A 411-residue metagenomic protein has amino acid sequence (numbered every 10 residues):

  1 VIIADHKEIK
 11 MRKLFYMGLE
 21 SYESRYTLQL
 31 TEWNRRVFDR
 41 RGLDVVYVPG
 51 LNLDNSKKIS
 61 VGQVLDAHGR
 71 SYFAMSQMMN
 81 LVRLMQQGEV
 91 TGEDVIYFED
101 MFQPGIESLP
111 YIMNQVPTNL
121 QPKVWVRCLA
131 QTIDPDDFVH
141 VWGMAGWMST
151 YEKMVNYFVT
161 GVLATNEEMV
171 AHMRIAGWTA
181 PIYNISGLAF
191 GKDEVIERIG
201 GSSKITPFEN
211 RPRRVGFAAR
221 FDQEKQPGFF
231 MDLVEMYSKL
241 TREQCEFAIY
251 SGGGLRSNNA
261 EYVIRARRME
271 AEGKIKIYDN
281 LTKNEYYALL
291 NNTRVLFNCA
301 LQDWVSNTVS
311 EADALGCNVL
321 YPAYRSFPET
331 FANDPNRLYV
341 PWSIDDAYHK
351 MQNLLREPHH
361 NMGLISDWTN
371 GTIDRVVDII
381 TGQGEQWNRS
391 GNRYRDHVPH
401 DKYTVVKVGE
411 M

Functional and structural regions predicted by a protein language model:
I2-S108: N-terminal pre-catalytic "stem/leader" segment of glycosyltransferase-like enzymes
V141-V162: Membrane-proximal helix-turn-helix segments that form the acceptor-binding/catalytic region of lipid-linked
Y157-I205: Donor nucleotide-sugar binding/catalytic pocket of nucleotide-sugar-dependent glycosyltransferases
K204-M236, A248: Conserved donor-binding/catalytic core segment of Leloir-type glycosyltransferases
C245-V263, D279: Glycosyltransferase donor-sugar binding loop
A260-N284: Nucleotide-activated donor-binding/catalytic signature segment of Leloir-type glycosyltransferases, i.e., the conserved
A300-Q302: Aromatic "clamp/platform" in nucleotide-sugar-dependent glycosyltransferases that forms part of the donor/acceptor
W342-D345, H349, N353-T404, V408-G409: A charged, aromatic-enriched C-terminal amphipathic alpha-helix characteristic of glycosyltransferases across folds
